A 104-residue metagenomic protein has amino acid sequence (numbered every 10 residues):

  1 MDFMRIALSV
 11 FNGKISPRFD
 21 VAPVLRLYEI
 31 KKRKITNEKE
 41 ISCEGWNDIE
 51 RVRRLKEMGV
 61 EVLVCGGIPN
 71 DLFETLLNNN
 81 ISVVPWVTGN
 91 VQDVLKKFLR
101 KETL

Functional and structural regions predicted by a protein language model:
M4-S42: N-terminal first-folded block
V10, G66-G67, T88: Short secondary-structure boundary segments
E38-E57: Compact, glycine-rich, soluble single-domain proteins
S42, G67, P85: Conserved residues at beta->alpha junctions
W46, I68-D71: Short Gly/Pro-enriched loop/turn and capping motifs at secondary-structure junctions
G59, G67, N80: Conserved functional loop/turn residues at catalytic and ligand-binding sites
N70-L104: C-terminal structural segments of small proteins and small subunits
